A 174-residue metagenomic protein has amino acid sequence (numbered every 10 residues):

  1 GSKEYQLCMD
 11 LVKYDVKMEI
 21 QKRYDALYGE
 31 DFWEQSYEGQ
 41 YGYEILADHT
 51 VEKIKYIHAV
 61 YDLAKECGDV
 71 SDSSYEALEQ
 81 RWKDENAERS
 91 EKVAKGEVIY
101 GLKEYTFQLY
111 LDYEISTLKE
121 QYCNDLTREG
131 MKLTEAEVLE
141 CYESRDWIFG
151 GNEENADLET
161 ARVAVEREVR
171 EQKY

Functional and structural regions predicted by a protein language model:
G1-F107: N-terminal targeting/tethering segments
D62, E114-E129: A short glycine/proline-enriched turn/edge-strand or helix-cap micro-motif
A64, L118, C141-Y142, V165: Buried hydrophobic packing residues in well-ordered domains
C67-G68, Y100, T117, D125 (+1 more regions): Intrinsically disordered, low-complexity, Lys/Arg-biased terminal tails
Y100-K119, G150: A structural signal for short loop-to-beta-strand junctions that line the ligand-binding cleft of periplasmic/secreted
G101, N124-L158, K173: Acidic/polar surface patches and capping/hinge elements
L158-Y174: Extracytoplasmic/luminal low-complexity segments enriched in Pro/Gly and acidic/polar residues that act as flexible
